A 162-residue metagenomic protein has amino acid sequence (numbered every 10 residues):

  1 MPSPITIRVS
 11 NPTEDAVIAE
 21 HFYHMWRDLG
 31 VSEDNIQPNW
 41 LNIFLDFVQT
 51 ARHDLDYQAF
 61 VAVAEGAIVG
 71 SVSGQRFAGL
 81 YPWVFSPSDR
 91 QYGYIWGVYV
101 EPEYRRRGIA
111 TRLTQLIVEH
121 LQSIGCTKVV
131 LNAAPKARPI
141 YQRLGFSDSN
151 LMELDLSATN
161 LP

Functional and structural regions predicted by a protein language model:
I5, W26-F47: Conserved GNAT-fold acetyl-CoA-binding loop/helix
T6-E20: A short beta-loop-alpha structural element at the N-terminal edge of CoA-dependent acyl/N-acetyltransferase catalytic
D46-V61, Y94: A short helix-loop-beta-strand connector motif used in the catalytic cores of GNAT acetyltransferases and, in some
V61, A67-R76, Y94, Y99: Conserved beta-strand in the GNAT
V84-P102: Conserved acetyl-CoA binding element of GNAT-fold acetyltransferases
Y104-L116: Conserved acetyl-CoA pyrophosphate-binding loop and the N-cap/start of the following alpha-helix in GNAT-like
T114, L121-A133: Conserved GNAT acetyl-CoA-binding A-motif
V129-I140, D155-S157: Conserved beta-strand-loop-alpha-helix junction that forms the acyl-donor binding cleft
